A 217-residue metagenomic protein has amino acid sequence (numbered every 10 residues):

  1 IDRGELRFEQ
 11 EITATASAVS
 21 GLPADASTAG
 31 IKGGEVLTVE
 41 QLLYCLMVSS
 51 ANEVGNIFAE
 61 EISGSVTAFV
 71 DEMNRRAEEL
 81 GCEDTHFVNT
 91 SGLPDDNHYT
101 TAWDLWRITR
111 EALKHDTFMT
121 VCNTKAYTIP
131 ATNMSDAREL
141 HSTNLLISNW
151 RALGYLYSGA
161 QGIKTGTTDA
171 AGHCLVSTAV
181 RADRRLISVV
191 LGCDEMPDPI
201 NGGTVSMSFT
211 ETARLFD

Functional and structural regions predicted by a protein language model:
I1-W103, A112-D116: Active-site-adjacent loops and short helices of periplasmic peptidoglycan-processing enzymes
C82-H86, P94-Y99, W103-D217: Domain-terminus/edge residues, biased toward the C-terminal soluble/receptor-binding domains of extracytoplasmic
